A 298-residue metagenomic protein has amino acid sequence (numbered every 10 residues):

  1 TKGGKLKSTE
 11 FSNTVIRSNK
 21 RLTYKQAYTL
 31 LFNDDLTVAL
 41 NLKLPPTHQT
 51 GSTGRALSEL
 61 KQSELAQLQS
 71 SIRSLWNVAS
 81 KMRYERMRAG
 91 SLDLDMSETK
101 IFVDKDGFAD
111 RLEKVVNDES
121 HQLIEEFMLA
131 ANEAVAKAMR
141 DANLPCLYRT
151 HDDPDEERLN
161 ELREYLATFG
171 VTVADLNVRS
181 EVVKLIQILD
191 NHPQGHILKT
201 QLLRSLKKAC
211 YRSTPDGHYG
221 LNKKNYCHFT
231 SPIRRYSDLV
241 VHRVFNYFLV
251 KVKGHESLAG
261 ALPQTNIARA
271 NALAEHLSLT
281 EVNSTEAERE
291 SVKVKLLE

Functional and structural regions predicted by a protein language model:
T1-E298: Electropositive polyanion-binding surfaces
